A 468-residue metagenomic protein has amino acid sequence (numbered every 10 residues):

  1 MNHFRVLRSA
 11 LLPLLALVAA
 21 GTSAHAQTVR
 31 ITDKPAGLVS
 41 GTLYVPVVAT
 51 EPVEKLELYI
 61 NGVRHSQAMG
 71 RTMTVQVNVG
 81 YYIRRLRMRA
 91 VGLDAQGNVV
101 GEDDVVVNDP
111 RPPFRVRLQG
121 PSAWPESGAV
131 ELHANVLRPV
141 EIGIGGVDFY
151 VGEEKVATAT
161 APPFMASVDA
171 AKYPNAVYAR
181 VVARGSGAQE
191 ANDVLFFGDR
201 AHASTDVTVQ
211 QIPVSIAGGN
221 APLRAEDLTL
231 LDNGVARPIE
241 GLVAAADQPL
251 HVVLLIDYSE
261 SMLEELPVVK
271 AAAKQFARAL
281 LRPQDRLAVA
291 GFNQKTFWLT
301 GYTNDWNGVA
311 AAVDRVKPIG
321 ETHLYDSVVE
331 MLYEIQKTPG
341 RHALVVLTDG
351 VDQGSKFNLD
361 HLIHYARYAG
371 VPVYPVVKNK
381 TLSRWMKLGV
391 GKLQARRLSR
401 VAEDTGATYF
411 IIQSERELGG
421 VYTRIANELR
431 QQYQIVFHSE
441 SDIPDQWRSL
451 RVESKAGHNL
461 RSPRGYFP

Functional and structural regions predicted by a protein language model:
M1-L7: N-terminal secretory signal peptides that target proteins for export/translocation
A10-A20: Bacterial N-terminal signal peptides
A24-Q27, V105-R115: Proline/serine/threonine-rich low-complexity linkers at boundaries of modular beta-sandwich domains
I31-P35, R85, R89, G101-D104 (+5 more regions): Scaffold/interface architecture of coatomer-like assemblies
L56-L58, V147-F149, L228: Short beta-strand elements bearing conserved aromatic residues within extracellular beta-rich modules
I60-G62, V151-E153, D232-G234: Short strand-turn-strand beta-turns centered on an Asx-Gly dipeptide
H65-R71, V156-P162: Short beta-strand segments within Ig-like beta-sandwich modules, predominantly Fibronectin type-III
M73-V77, P162-A166: Short strand-edge motifs at loop-to-beta-strand transitions and within beta-strands of extracellular beta-rich domains
